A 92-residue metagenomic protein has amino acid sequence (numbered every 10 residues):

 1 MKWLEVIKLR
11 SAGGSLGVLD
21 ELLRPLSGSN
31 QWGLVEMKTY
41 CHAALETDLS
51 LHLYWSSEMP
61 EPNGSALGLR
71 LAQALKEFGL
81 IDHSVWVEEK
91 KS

Functional and structural regions predicted by a protein language model:
M1, V35-T47, A72-S92: Glycine-rich beta-strand-turn "strand-cap" elements at beta-sheet edges
W3-K8, K38-G64: Short, well-ordered beta-strand segments in beta-rich or mixed alpha/beta enzyme and ligand-binding folds
S11-E36, A66-A74: Short amphipathic alpha-helical segments
A12-G14, S56-E58, K90-S92: Short coil/turn motifs at secondary-structure junctions
